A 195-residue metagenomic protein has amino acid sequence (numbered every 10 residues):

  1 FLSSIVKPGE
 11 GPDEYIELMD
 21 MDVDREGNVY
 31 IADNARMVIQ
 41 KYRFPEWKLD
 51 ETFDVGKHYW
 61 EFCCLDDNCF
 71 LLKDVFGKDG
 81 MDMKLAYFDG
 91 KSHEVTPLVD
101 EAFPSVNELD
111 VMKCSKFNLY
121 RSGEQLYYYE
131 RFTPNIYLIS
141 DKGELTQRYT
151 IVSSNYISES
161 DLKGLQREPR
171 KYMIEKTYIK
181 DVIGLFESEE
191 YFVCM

Functional and structural regions predicted by a protein language model:
F1-E26: Blade-loop segments of beta-propeller domains
V6, E10-D13, T52-K57, V99-V111 (+2 more regions): Surface loop/turn motifs at the tips and blade-to-blade linkers of beta-strand repeat domains
Y15-M19, A32-D82, P97-V106: Asp-box/WD-like beta-propeller blade repeats and closely related beta-sheet repeat scaffolds
V23-E26, C64-D67, R121-G123, E187-E189: Residue-level detector of Asp-centered blade-edge/turn motifs that repeat once per structural unit in beta-propeller
N28-Y30, F70-L71, Q125-Y128, F192-V193: Conserved beta-propeller blade signature
M37-Q40, D79-A86, T133-Y137, M195: Structural motif
R43-W47, F88-S92, S140-G143: Short loop/turn segments that connect beta-strands within beta-propeller blades
K176-M195: Loop/turn-rich, solvent-exposed surfaces of beta-rich toroidal or solenoidal domains
